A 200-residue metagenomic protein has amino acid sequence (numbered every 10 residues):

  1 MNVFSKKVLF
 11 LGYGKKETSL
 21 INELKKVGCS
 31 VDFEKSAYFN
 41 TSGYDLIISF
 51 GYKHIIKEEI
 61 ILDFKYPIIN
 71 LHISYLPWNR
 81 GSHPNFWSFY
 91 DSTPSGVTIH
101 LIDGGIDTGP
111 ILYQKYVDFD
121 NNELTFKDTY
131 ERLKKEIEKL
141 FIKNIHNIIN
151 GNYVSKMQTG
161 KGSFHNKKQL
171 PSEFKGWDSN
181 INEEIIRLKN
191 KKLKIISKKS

Functional and structural regions predicted by a protein language model:
M1-S200: One-carbon transfer enzymes
